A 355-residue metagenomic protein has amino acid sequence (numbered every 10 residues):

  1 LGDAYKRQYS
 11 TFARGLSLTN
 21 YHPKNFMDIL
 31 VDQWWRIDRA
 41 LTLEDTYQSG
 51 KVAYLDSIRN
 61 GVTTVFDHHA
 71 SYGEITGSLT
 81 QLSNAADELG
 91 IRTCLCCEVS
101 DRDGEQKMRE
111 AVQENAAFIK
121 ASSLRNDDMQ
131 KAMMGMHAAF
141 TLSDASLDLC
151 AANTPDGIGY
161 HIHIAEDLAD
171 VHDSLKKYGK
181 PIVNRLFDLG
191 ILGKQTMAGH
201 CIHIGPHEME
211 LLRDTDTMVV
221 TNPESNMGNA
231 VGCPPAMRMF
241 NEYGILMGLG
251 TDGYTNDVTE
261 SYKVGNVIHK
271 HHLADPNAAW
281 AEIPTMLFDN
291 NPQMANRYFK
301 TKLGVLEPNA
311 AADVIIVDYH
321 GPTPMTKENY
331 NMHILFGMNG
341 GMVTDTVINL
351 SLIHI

Functional and structural regions predicted by a protein language model:
G2-Y5, I353-I355: Conserved small/polar residues in nucleotide/adenosyl-binding loops
Y5, G61, A86, M134 (+8 more regions): Divalent metal-coordination and catalytic microenvironments
F12-T46, D103-G104, L168-G193, T215-M218 (+1 more regions): Active-site gating loops and adjacent loop-to-helix segments of metal-dependent hydrolytic enzymes
R14-H68, G73-I91, Q113-R125: Alpha-helical scaffold segments that flank or form the walls of functional sites
E74-I202, M209: Metal-coordinating catalytic core of metallo-dependent amide/deamination hydrolases
T154-I158, I191-K194, L211-V220, E242-L246 (+1 more regions): Glycine-enriched alpha-helix->loop->beta-strand junction motifs that scaffold or abut catalytic
D188-I191, Q195, P235-G321, G337-N339: His/Asp/Glu-enriched, well-ordered alpha-helical/loop segment that forms or immediately abuts the divalent-metal
A311-I353: C-terminal cap of metal-dependent C-N hydrolases
